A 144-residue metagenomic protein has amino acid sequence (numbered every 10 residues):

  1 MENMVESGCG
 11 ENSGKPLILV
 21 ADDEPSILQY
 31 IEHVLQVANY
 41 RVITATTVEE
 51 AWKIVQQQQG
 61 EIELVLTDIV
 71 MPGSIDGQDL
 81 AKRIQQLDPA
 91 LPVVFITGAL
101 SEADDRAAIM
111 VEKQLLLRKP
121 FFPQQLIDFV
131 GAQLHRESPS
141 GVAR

Functional and structural regions predicted by a protein language model:
M1-L19, P25, E32, E61 (+5 more regions): Non-catalytic signal-transmission and effector/linker regions of two-component phosphorelay proteins
L28, P72-S74: The feature encodes the CheY-like receiver
Q29-V37: Charged docking surfaces used in two-component/phosphorelay signaling
T44-L64: Acidic, metal-coordinating helix/loop segments flanking the phosphotransfer/catalytic sites of two-component signaling
T46-E50, I75-L80: Acidic catalytic/metal-coordinating carboxylates
V65, L116-L117: Two-component signal transduction core modules
D68-I69: Active-site residues of response regulator receiver
I96-T97: Hydrophobic/aromatic residues positioned on beta-strands within the core alpha/beta folds
